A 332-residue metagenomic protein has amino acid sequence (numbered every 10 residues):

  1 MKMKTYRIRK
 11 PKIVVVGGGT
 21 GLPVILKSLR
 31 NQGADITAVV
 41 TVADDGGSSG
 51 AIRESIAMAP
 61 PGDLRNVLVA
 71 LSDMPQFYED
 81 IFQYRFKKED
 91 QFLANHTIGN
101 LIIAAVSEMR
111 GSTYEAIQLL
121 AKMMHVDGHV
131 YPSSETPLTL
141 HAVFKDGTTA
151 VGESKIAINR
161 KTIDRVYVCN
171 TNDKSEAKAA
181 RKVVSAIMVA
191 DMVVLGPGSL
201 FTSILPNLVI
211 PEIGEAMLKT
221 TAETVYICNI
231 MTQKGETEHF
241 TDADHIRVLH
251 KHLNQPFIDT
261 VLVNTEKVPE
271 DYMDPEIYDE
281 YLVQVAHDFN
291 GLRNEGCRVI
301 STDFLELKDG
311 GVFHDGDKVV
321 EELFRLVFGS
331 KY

Functional and structural regions predicted by a protein language model:
K2-I13, K27-R30, A34-A38, H125 (+5 more regions): Non-transmembrane, aqueous-exposed alpha-helical and coiled segments at domain scale
Y6-R7, K12-I13, G21, L26 (+9 more regions): Metallocofactor- and cofactor-centric catalytic cores in central/energy metabolism, strongly enriched
G21-L26, T202-V209: Short glycine/serine/threonine-rich phosphate/pyrophosphate-binding segments that cradle anionic phosphate groups
A34, T220-T224, I258, C297: A short helix->loop->beta-strand "cap" motif at the edges of active sites that frequently abuts
A43-T162, E322-R325, G329: Electropositive, gly/pro-rich neighborhoods at or near active sites that engage anionic ligands
T136-F201: Active-site gating loop/helix substructures
N207-G214, F240-H245: Charged helix-capping and loop-helix junction motifs
H239-Y332: C-terminal functional extensions of proteins
